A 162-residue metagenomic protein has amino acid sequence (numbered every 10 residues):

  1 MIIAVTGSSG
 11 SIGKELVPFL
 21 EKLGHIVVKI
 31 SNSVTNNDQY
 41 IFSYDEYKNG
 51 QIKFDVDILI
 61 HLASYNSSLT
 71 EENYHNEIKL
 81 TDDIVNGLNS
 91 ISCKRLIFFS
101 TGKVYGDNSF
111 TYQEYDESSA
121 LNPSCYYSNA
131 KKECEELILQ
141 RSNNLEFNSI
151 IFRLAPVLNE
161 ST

Functional and structural regions predicted by a protein language model:
I3-L23: N-terminal Rossmann NAD(P)H-binding glycine-rich loop of SDR-like oxidoreductase domains
K29-N49: Adenosine-cofactor binding site in Rossmann-like domains, unifying the SAM/SAH pocket of S-adenosylmethionine-dependent
S43-K79, G87: NAD(P)H-binding glycine-rich loop region in Rossmannoid oxidoreductase-like domains and their noncatalytic homologs
D83-Y126: Conserved Rossmann-fold NAD(P)-dependent oxidoreductase catalytic core, especially the SDR/UDP-sugar
Y105, C125-Y126, I150-T162: Flexible, glycine-rich beta-alpha linker
N122-I150: Active-site Tyr-X1-5-Lys
